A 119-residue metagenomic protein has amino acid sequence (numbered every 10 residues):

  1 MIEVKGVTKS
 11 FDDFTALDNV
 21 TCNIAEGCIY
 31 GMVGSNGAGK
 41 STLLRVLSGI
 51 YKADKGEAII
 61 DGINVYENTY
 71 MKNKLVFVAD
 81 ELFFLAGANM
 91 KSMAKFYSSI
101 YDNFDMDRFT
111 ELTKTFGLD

Functional and structural regions predicted by a protein language model:
I2-V4, L17: Conserved structural motif at the start of ABC-family nucleotide-binding domains
F14-T15, T69: Short coil-to-beta microelement around the adenine-binding A-loop and adjacent beta1/P-loop entry of ABC ATPase
Y30-S35: The feature captures the beta-strand-to-loop junction immediately N-terminal to the Walker
S48: Helix-to-loop junction immediately C-terminal to a conserved catalytic motif
G56-E67, M71: Conserved ABC transporter NBD signature motif
A79-D119: ABC-family P-loop ATPase nucleotide-binding domains
